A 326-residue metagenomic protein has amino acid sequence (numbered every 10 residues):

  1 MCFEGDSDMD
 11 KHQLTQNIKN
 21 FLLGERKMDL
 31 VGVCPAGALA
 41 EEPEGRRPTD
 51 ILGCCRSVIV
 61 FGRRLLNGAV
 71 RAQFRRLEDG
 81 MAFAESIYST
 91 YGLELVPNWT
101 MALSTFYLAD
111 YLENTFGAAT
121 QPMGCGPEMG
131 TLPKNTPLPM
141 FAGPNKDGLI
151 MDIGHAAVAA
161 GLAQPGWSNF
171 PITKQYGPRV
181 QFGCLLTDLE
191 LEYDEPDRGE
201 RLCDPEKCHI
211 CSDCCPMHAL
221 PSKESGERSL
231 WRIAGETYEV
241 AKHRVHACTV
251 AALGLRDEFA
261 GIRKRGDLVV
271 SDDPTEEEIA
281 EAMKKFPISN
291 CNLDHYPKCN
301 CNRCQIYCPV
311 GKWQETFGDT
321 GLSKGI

Functional and structural regions predicted by a protein language model:
C2-M101: Non-catalytic, usually N-terminal nucleic-acid engagement modules in DNA/RNA processing proteins
E42, T90-W313, T320-G325: Catalytic cores of enzyme domains
N67-A69, Y193, T316: Residue-level signal for secondary-structure boundary sites
